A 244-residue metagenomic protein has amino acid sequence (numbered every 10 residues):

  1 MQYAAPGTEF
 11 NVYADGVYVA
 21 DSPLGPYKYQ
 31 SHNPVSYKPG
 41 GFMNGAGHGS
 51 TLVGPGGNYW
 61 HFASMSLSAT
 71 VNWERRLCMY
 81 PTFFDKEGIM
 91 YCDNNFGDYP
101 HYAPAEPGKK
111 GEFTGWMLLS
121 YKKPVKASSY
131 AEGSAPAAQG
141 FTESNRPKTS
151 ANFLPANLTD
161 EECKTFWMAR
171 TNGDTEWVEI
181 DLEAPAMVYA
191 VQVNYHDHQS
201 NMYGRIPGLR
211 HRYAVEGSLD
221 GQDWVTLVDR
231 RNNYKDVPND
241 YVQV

Functional and structural regions predicted by a protein language model:
M1-G7, N58-L67: Hydrophobic core segments of beta-strands in well-ordered, beta-rich domains
F10-V17, T70-M79: Structural motif
Y18-G41, E87-N95, T226-R230: Blade-edge beta-strand/turn elements of extracellular beta-propeller and related beta-sheet repeat scaffolds
P39-A46, D236-N239: Short glycine-/Asp-/Thr-/Trp-enriched loop segments that recur within the blades of beta-propeller repeat domains
V53-G56: Residue-level detector of Asp-centered blade-edge/turn motifs that repeat once per structural unit in beta-propeller
D98-D160, D197-L219: Juxtadomain low-complexity/linker regions and immediately adjacent membrane-anchoring helices
T159-N232, P238-V244: Aromatic, loop-rich ligand-recognition surfaces of beta-strand-rich domains
